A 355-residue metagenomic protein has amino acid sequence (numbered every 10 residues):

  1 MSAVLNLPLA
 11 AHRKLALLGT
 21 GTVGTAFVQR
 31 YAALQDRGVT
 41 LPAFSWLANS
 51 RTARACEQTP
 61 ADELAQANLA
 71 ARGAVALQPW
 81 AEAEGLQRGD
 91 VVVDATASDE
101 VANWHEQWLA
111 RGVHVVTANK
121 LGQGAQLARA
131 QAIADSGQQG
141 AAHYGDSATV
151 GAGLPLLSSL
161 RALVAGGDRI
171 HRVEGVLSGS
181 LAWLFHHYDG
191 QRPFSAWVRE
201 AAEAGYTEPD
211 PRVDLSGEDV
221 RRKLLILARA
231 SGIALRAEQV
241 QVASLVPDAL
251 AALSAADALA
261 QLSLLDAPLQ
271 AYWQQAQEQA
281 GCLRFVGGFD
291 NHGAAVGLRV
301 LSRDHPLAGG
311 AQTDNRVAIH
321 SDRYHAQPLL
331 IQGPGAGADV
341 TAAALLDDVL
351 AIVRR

Functional and structural regions predicted by a protein language model:
M1-A110: N-terminal glycine-/serine-/threonine-rich beta1-alpha1-beta2 phosphate-ribose binding loop of Rossmann-like
L18, T22, A26, Q87 (+7 more regions): Conserved active-site and cofactor/substrate-binding residues in soluble primary-metabolism enzymes
D99-Q107, K120-D146, L154-L160: Rossmann-fold NAD(P)-binding glycine/threonine-rich loop
H114-V115, G122: A short hydrophobic/small-residue beta-strand
V115, H143-Y144, E208: Hydrophobic beta-strand scaffold residues
Q138-A141, G145-A204, E218, I226: Rossmann-like NAD(P)H-binding beta-loop-alpha module
R172-L177, A182, E200, Y206-T207 (+1 more regions): Catalytic, metal-anchored helix/loop core of enzyme active sites in primary metabolism
H187-Y188, A196-G309: Substrate-binding/catalytic subdomain of NAD(P)-dependent oxidoreductase enzymes
